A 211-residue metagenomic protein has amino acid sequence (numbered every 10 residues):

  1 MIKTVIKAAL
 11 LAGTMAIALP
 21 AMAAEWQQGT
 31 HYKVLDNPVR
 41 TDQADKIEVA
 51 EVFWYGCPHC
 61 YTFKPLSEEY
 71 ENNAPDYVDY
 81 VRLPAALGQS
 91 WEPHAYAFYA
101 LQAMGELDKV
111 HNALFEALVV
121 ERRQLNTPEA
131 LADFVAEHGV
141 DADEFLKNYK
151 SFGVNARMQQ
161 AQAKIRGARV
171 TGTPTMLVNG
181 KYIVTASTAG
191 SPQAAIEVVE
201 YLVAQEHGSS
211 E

Functional and structural regions predicted by a protein language model:
M1-I2, M15, L107-N112, D143-E144 (+1 more regions): Long, low-complexity, intrinsically disordered polar/charged segments
I2, W54, E137-E211: C-terminal cap of thioredoxin/glutaredoxin-like
I2-Q89, Q162, R166-G167, Y201-E211: Extracytoplasmic thiol/disulfide redox context detector
Y55-H59, A86-S90, E116-E121, G153-V154 (+1 more regions): Solvent-exposed loop/turn segments at secondary-structure junctions within structured extracellular/periplasmic domains
Y61-K64, W91-A95, A189-P192: Conserved strand-to-helix beginnings and helix N-cap segments that scaffold or border functional pockets
K64-E71, H94-F98, H111, P128 (+4 more regions): Extracytoplasmic/secreted envelope proteins and their assembly/folding machinery, especially bacterial periplasmic
D76-M104, K109-A136: Structural microenvironment flanking redox-active thiols in thiol-disulfide oxidoreductases
